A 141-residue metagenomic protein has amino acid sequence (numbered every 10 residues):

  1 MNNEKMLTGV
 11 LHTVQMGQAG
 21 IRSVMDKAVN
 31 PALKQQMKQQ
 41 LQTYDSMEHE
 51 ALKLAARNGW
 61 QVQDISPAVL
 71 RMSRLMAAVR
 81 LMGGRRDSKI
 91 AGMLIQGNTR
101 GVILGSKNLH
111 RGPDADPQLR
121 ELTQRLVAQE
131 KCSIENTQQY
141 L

Functional and structural regions predicted by a protein language model:
M1-A28, D87-P113: Alpha-helical bundle segments that constitute or directly flank the non-heme di-iron/ferroxidase center
N2-V10, P31-H49, D87-M93, D116-Q129: Alpha-helical scaffold segments that form or flank carboxylate-/histidine-based iron centers
V10, G17, V24, M47 (+5 more regions): Amphipathic alpha-helices that form helix-helix packing interfaces
S23-M25, K38, T43, P67-L70: Short N-terminal helix-initiation segments at or just after the protein's N-terminus
A28-P31, A51, N58, G112 (+1 more regions): Hydrophobic stripe of amphipathic alpha-helices that form coiled-coil interfaces
L33-K34, W60-Q63, D114: Secondary-structure boundary/capping residues
H49, K53-V102: Carboxylate-rich helix-loop segments that flank metal/cofactor sites and access channels in metalloenzymes
I90, Q96-L141: Preference for long, well-ordered alpha-helical segments
